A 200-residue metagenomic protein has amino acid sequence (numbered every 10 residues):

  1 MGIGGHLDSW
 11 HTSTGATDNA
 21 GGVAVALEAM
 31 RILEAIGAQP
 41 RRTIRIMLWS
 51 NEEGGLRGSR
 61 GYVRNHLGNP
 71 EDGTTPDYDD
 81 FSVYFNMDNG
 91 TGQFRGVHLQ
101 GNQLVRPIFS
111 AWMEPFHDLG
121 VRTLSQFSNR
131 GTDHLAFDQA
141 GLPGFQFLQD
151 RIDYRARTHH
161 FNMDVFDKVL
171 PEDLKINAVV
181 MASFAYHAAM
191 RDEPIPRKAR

Functional and structural regions predicted by a protein language model:
M1-I3, F85: Residue-level marker for buried hydrophobic side chains located in beta-strands that build the well-ordered beta-sheet
I3-R57, M181: Alpha-helical metal-binding/catalytic segments enriched in His/Glu/Asp
H11, W49-T158: Metal-dependent peptidase/peptidase-like ectodomains
A16-A24, A38, E53-R57, Q103 (+3 more regions): Soluble non-cytosolic domains of exported or imported proteins
A24-R31, R60, R64, P107-E114 (+2 more regions): Solvent-exposed, polar/charged alpha-helical surfaces in well-ordered, non-transmembrane soluble domains, broadly
E28-A38, V63-E71, E114-V121, Q139-L142 (+2 more regions): Sec-exported extracytoplasmic/periplasmic mature domains
R31, A35, R42-R45, Y154-R200: His/Asp/Glu-rich mid-to-C-terminal helical/loop segments that flank catalytic regions of hydrolases
Q39-N51, D79-M87, P194-R200: Acidic/histidine-enriched alpha-helical segments
